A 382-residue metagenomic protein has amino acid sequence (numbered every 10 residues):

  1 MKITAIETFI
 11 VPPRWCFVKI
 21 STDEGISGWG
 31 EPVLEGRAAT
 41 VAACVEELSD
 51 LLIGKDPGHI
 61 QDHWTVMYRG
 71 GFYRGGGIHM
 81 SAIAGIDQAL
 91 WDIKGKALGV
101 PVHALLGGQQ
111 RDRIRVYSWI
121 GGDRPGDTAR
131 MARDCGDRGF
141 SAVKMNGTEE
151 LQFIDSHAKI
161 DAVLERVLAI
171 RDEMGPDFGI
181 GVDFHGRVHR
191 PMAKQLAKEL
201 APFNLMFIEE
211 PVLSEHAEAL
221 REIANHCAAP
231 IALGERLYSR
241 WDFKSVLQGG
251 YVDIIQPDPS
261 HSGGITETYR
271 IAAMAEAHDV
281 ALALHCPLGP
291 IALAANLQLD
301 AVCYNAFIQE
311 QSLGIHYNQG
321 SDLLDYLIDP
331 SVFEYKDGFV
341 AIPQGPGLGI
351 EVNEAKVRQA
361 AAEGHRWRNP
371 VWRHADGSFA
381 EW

Functional and structural regions predicted by a protein language model:
M1-W29, V33, N318-S321, Y326 (+1 more regions): Structured beta-strand/loop patches that form or line metal/cofactor-binding pockets in enzymes
I3, G25, L48, I86 (+8 more regions): Conserved, mostly hydrophobic/aromatic
V11, W15, E31-A38, F72 (+3 more regions): Glycine-rich phosphate/pyrophosphate-binding beta-alpha loops
S21-L98, A380-E381: Metal- or metallocofactor-binding catalytic centers and their adjacent structured scaffolds across diverse enzyme
A43-L48, D62, K198, N204 (+2 more regions): Shared catalytic-loop signature of beta/alpha-barrel
D87-D123, D127: Glycine-rich, aromatic-flanked loop segments that form ligand/cofactor-binding clefts across common enzyme folds
R113-E222, H226-C227: Metal-dependent enolase-superfamily TIM-barrel catalytic cores that perform enediolate-based chemistry
L348-W382: Extended hydrophobic packing segments that form well-structured cores
